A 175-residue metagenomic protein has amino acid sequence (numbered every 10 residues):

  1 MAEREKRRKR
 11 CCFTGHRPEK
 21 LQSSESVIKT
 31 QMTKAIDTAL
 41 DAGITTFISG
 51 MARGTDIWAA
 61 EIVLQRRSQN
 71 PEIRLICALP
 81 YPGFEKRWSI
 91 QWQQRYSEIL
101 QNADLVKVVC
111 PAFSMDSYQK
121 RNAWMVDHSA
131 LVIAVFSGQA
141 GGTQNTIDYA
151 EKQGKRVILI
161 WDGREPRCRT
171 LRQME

Functional and structural regions predicted by a protein language model:
A2-E175: Acidic/glycine-enriched connector segments
